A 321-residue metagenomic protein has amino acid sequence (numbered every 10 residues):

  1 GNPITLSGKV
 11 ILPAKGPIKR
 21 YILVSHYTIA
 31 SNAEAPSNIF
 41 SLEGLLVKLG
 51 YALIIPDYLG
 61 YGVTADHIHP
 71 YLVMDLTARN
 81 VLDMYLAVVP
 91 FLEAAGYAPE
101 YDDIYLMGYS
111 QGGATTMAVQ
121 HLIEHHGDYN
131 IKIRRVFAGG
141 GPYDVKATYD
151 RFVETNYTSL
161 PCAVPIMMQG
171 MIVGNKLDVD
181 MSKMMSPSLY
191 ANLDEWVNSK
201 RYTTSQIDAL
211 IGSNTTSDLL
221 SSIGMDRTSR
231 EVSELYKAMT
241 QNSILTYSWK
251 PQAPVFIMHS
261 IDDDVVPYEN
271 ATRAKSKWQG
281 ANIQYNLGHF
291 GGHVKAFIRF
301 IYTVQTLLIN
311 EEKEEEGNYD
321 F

Functional and structural regions predicted by a protein language model:
G1-R20: N-terminal cap/lid segment of alpha/beta-hydrolase-fold proteins
K15-K19, V24-I54, L59-A65, V265: Short substrate-entry loop that stabilizes the transition state in hydrolases
Y71-A94, Q120: Alpha/beta-hydrolase active-site loop
G108-G112, T116, D263: Gly/Ala-rich beta-loop-alpha elbow adjacent to hydrolase catalytic centers
G139-S248: Accessory cap/linker subdomain of secreted extracellular hydrolases
V145, I261-V266: Acidic catalytic loop of the alpha/beta-hydrolase fold
E231, L235-N242, V265, E269-F321: C-terminal catalytic histidine-bearing segment of alpha/beta-hydrolase fold enzymes
P251, F256-D263: Short beta-strand/loop motif that positions the catalytic acidic residue of the alpha/beta-hydrolase fold
